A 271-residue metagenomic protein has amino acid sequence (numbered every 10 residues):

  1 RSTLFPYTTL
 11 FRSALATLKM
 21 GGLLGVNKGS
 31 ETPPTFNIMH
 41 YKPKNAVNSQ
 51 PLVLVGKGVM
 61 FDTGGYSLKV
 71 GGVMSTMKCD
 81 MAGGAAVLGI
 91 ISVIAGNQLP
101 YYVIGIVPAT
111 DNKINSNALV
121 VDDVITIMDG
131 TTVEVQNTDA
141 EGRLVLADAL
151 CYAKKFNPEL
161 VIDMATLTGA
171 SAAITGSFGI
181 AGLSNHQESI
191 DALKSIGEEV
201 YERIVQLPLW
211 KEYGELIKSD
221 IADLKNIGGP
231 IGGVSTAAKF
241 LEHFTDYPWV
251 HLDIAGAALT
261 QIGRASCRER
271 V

Functional and structural regions predicted by a protein language model:
R1: Phosphate/ribose-phosphate-bearing ligand recognition and processing surfaces, centered on ADP-ribose/NAD(+/P+) systems
T8-R270: A generic structural signal for tightly packed, nonpolar segments enriched in small/aliphatic residues
